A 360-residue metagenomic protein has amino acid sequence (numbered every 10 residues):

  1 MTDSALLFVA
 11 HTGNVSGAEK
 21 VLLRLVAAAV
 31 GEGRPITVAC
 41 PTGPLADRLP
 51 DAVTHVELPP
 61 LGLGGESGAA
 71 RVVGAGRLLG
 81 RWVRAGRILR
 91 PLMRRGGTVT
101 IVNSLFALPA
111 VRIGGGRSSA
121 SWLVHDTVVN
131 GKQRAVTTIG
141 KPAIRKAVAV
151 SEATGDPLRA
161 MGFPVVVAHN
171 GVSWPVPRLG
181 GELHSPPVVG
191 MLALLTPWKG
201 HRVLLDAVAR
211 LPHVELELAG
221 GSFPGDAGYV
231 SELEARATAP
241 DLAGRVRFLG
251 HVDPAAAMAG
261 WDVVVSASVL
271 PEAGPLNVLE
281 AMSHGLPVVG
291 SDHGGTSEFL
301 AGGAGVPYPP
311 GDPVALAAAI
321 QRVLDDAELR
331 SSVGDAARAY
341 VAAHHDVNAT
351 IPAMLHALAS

Functional and structural regions predicted by a protein language model:
L7, V172, E182-K199, L205-L211 (+1 more regions): Conserved donor-binding/catalytic core segment of Leloir-type glycosyltransferases
E19-R24, T196-R210, Y229, V314: A conserved mid-protein helix/loop that constitutes part of the nucleotide-sugar donor-binding site
C40-P44, L216-E232: Glycosyltransferase donor-sugar binding loop
A85, T100-L108: Short His-centered aromatic/hydrophobic patch
G225-V230, A243-H251, A257, P307: Active-site donor-binding acidic/aromatic loop of nucleotide-activated sugar and phosphosugar transferases involved
P287-G290: Short hydrophobic beta-strand element within catalytic cores of glycosyltransferases and related nucleotide-activated
G302-V314, R322-E328: Conserved acidic donor-binding segment of nucleotide-sugar-dependent glycosyltransferases
R322, L329-A343, T350-A353: A short, well-ordered alpha-helix in the C-terminal region of glycosyltransferases
